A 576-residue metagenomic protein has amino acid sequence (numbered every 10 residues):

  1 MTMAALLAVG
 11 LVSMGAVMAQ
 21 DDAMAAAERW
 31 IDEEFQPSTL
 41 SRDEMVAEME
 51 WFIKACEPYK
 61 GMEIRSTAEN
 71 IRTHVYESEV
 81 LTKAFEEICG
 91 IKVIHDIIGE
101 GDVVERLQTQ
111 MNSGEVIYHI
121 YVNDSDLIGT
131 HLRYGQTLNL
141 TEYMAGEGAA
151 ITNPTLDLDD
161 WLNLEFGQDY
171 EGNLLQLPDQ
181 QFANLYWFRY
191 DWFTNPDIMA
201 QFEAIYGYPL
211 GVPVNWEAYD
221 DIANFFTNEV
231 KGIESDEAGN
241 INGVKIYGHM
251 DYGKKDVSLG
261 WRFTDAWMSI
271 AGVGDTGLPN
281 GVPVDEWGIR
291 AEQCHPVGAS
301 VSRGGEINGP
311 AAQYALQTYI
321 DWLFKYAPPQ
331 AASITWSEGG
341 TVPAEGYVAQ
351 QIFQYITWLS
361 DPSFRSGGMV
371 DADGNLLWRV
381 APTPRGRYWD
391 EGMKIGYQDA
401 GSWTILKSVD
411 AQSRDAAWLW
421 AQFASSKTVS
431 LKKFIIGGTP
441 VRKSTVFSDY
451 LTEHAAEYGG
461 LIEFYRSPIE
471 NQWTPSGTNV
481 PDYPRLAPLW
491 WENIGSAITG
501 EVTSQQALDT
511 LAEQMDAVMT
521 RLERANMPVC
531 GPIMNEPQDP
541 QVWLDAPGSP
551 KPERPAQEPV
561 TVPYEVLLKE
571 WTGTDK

Functional and structural regions predicted by a protein language model:
D21-P58, S125-L185, E237-G243, L377-T383 (+1 more regions): Hinge/lid segment of periplasmic solute-binding proteins
S41, Y59-V80, F182: Extracytoplasmic "Venus flytrap"
E48-A55, R72-K92, W187, D191-F193 (+1 more regions): Short, polar/charged alpha-helical segment
E48-W51, E63, W378-R385, Y397 (+3 more regions): Long, aromatic- and glycine/proline-rich binding clefts that accommodate carbohydrate-like moieties
K60-I71, I91-D96, H119-I120, W420: Short, well-ordered beta-strand elements
K83-W161, N195-D197, Q201-E203, V342-P343 (+2 more regions): Extracytoplasmic "Venus flytrap"/periplasmic binding protein-like
Q168, G172, W192, F324-P328 (+4 more regions): Extracytoplasmic/periplasmic substrate-recognition and gating elements
D220-N224, W261-S333, T383-G386: Glycine-centered hinge/linker elements that transmit conformational signals in sensory and ligand-binding systems
